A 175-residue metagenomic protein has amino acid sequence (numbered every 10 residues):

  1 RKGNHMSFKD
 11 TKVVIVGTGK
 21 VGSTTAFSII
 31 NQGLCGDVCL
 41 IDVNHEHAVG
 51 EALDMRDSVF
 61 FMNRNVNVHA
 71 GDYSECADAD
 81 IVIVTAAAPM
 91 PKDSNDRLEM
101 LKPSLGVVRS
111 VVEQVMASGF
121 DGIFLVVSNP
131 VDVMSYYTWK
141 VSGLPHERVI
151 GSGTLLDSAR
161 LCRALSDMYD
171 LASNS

Functional and structural regions predicted by a protein language model:
R1-H5: Short, Lys/Arg-enriched N-terminal segments with co-localized hydrophobic residues within the first ~10-30 amino acids
T18-G19: Glycine-rich Rossmann-fold phosphate-binding loop(s) that bind the pyrophosphate of adenine dinucleotide cofactors
G22-S23: N-terminal Rossmann-fold NAD(P) dinucleotide-binding loop
I41-D78: Conserved N-terminal Rossmann-fold NAD(P) cofactor-binding segment
D80-I83: N-terminal Rossmann-like NAD(P) cofactor-binding module of classical short-chain dehydrogenase/reductase
A86, V126-S175: Rossmann-fold dinucleotide-binding core
D93, R97-P145: Rossmann-fold NAD(P)-binding glycine/threonine-rich loop
